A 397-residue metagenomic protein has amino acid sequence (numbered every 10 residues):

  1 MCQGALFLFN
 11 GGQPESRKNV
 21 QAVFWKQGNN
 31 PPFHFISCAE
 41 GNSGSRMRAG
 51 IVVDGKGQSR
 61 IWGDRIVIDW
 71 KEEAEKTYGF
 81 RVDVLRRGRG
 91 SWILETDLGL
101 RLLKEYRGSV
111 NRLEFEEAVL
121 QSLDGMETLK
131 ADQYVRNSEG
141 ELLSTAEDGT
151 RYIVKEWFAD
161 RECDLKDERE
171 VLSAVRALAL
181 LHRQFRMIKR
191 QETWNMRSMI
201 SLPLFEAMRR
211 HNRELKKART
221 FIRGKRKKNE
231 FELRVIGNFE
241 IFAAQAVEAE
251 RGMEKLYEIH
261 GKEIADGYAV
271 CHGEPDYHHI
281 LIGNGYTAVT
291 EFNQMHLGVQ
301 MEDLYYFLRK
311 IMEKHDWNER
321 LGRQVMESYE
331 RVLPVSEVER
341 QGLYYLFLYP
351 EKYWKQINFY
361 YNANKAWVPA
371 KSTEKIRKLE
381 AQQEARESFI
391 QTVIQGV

Functional and structural regions predicted by a protein language model:
D54-Y78: Juxta-kinase regulatory segment immediately upstream of eukaryotic protein kinase catalytic domains
W70-E95: ATP-binding glycine-rich phosphate-binding loop
S91-I93, Y134, R251-M301: Active-site acidic catalytic loop and adjacent metal/ATP-binding pocket of ATP-dependent phosphoryl transfer enzymes
G99-M196: ATP-binding pocket architecture of kinase catalytic cores
K104, W194-V270: ATP-dependent phospho-/nucleotidyl transfer catalytic cores
Y152-L165, K217-G224, Y349-W367: A glycine-centered beta->alpha junction motif in the catalytic cores of kinase/phosphotransferase enzymes
M301-P334, F347-W367: Active-site activation/catalytic loop segments of kinase-like enzymes and analogous catalytic loops in related
W354-V397: ATP/Mg2+ or Mg2+-diphosphate-binding catalytic cores that bind nucleotide phosphates or diphosphates via glycine-rich
